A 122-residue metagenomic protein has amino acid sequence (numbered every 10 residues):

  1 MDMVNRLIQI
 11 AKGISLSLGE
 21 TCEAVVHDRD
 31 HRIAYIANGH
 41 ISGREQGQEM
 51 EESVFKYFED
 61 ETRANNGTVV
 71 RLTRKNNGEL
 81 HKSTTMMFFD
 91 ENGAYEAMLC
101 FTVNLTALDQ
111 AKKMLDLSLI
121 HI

Functional and structural regions predicted by a protein language model:
M1-L115: DNA-contacting interfaces and partner/effector-binding or oligomerization modules in DNA-centric proteins
H121-I122: Conserved small/polar residues in nucleotide/adenosyl-binding loops
